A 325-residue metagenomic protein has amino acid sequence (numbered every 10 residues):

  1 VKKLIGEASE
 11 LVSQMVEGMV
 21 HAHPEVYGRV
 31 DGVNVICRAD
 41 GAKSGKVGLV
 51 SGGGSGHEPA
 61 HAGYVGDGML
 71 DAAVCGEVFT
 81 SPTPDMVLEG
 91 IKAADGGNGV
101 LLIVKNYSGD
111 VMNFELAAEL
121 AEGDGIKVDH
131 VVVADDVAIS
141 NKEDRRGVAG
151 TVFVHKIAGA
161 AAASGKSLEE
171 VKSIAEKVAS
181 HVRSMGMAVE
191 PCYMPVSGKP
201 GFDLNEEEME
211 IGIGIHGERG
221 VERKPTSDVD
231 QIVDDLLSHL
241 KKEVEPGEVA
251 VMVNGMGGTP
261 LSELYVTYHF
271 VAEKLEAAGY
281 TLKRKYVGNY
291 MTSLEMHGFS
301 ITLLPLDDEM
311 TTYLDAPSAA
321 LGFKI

Functional and structural regions predicted by a protein language model:
V1-E10, K142-E176, L294-I325: Peripheral docking tails and interdomain loops at the edges of cofactor- or intermediate-handling domains
V1-L49, D307-I325: N-terminal amphipathic/basic leader segments beginning at the initiator methionine
S44-G52, H61-V74, I139, M209-P225: Gly-rich Lys/Arg/Thr-decorated short loops/hinges at beta-loop-alpha junctions or inter-strand turns that position
G54-P59, K105-N113, R146-T151, N254-Y265: Gly/Ser/Thr-rich loops at beta-strand to alpha-helix junctions that form or flank small-molecule/cofactor-binding
H57, G66-G96: Glycine-rich oxoanion-binding loops at beta->alpha junctions
N98-V171, A175-E207: N-terminal glycine-/lysine-enriched basic segments
I139, S164-V266: Mixed-charge interfacial surface used for oligomerization/domain docking and macromolecular partner engagement
H239, E243-I325: C-terminal non-catalytic interaction/assembly regions of soluble proteins
